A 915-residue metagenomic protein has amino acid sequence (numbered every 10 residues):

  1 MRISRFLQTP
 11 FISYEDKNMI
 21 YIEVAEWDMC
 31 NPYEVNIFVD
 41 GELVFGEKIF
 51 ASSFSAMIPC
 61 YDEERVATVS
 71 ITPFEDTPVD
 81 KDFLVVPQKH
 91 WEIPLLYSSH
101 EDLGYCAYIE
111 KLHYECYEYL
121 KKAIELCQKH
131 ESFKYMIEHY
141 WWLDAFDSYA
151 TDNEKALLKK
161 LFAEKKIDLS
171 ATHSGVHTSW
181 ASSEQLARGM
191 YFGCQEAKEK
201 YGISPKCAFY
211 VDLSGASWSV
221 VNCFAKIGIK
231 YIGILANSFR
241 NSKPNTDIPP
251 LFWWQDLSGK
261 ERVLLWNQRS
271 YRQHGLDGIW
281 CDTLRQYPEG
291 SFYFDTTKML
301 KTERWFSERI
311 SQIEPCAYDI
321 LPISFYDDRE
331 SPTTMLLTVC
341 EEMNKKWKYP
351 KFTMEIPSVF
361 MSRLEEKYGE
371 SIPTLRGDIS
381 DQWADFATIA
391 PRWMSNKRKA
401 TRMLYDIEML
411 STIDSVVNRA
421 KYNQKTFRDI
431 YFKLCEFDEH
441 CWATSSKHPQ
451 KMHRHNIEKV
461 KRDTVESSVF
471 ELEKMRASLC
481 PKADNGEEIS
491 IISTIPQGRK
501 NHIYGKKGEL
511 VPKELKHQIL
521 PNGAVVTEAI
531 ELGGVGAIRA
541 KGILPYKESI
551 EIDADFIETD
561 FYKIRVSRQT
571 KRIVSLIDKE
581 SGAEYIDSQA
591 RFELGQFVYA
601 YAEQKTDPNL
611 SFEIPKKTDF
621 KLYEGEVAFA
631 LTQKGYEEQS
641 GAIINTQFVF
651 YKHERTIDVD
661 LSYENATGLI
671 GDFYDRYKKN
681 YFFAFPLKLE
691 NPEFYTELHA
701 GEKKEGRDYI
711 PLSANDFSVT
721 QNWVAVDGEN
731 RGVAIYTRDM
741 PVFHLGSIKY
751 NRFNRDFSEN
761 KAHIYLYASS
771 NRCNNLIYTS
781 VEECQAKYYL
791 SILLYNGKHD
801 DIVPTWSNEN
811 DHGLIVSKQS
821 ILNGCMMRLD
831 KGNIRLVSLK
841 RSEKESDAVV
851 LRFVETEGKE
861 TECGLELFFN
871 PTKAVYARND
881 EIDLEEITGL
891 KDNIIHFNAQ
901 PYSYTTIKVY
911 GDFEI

Functional and structural regions predicted by a protein language model:
M1-D102, E110, Q900, G911-I915: Mature N-terminal, pre-catalytic/accessory segment of carbohydrate-active enzymes
F11-D16, V220-A225, L235, F239 (+7 more regions): C-terminal (or distal) subdomains of carbohydrate-active enzymes
P78-C116, E125-L126, F133, H173 (+1 more regions): An acidic-aromatic substrate-binding cleft motif
Y97, M136-F146, T172-G175, A208-S217 (+2 more regions): Short, solvent-exposed turn/loop segments enriched in Gly/Ser/Thr/Pro and often Arg
H100, K230, G259-L479, Y636 (+2 more regions): Catalytic grooves of carbohydrate-active enzymes
L103, E131-F133, I137-V211, K260-R269: Metal-dependent polysaccharide deacetylase catalytic core of the NodB/CE4 family, i.e., the active-site-bearing domain
N153-A171, V221-E261: Acidic, His- and aromatic-enriched active-site or binding-groove loops in soluble protein domains that engage sugars
A187-V220, K226, W305-I323: CE4/NodB-like, metal-dependent polysaccharide N-deacetylase domain that modifies extracellular/periplasmic N-acetylated
